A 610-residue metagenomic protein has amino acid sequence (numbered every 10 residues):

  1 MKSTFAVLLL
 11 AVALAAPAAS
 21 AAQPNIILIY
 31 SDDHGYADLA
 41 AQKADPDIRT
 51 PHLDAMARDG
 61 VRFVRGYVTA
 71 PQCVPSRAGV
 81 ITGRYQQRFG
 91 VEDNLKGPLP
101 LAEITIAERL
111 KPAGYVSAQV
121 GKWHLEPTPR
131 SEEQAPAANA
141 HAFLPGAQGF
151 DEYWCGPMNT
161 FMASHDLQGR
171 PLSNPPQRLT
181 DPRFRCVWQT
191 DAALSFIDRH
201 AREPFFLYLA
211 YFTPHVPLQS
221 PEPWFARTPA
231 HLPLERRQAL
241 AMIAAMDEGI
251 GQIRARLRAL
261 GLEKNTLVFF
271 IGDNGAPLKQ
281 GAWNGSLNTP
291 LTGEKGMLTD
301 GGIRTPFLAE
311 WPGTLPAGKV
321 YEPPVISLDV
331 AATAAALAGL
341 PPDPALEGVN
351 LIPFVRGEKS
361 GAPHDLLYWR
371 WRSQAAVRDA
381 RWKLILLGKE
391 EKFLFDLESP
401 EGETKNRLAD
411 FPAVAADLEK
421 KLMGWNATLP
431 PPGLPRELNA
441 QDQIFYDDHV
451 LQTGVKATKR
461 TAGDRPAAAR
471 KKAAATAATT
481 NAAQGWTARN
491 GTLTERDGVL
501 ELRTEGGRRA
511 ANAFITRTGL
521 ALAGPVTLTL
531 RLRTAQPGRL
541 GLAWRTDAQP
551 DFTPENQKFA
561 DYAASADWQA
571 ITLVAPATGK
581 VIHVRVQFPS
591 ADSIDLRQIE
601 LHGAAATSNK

Functional and structural regions predicted by a protein language model:
M1-L8: Bacterial N-terminal signal peptides that target proteins for export
L10, L14, S20-G388, K392 (+4 more regions): Formylglycine-dependent sulfatase
I271, E310, A543-D547, H602-A604: Predominantly extracellular/luminal cell-surface or secreted proteins
P466-N490, K610: Extracellular carbohydrate-recognition regions
G491-A510: Short carbohydrate-recognition loop motifs
T504-A577, F588-D595: Extracellular ligand-binding interfaces
I582-F588: Extracellular beta-strand-rich recognition modules
A591-N609: Exposed low-complexity, polar/acidic, P/S/T/G-rich flexible segments that act as propeptides, protease-susceptible
